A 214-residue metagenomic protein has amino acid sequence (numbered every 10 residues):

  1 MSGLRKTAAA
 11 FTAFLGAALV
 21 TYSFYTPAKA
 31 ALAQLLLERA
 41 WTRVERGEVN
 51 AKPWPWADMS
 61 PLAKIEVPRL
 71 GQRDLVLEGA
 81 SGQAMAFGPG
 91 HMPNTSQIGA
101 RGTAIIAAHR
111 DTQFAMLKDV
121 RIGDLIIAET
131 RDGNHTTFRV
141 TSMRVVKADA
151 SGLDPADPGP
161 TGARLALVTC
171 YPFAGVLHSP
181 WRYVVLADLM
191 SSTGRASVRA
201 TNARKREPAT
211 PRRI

Functional and structural regions predicted by a protein language model:
S2-I214: Solvent-exposed, non-transmembrane regions of membrane-associated and secreted proteins
